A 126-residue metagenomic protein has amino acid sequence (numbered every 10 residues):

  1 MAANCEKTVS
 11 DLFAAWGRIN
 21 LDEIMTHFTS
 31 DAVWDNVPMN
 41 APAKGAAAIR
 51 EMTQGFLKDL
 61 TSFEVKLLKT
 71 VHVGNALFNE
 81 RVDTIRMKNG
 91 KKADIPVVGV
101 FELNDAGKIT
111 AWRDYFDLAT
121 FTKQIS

Functional and structural regions predicted by a protein language model:
M1-A2, P38-P42, G90: Alpha-helix initiation/capping motif
M1-H27, Q124-S126: Short, low-complexity N-terminal intrinsically disordered segments enriched in polar/charged residues
N4, R50-S126: A beta-strand edge to alpha-helix "cap/lid" segment located at domain peripheries
D11, A15, H27-T29, N75 (+1 more regions): Secondary-structure boundary/capping motif
D11-A14, M39, A111: Short, flexible active-site loop motifs that bind/organize anionic cofactors or intermediates
L12-A15, D35, I85: Alpha-helix C-capping/helix-to-loop hinge sites
R18-G74: A solvent-exposed, acidic/Ser-Thr-rich amphipathic alpha-helical stretch
